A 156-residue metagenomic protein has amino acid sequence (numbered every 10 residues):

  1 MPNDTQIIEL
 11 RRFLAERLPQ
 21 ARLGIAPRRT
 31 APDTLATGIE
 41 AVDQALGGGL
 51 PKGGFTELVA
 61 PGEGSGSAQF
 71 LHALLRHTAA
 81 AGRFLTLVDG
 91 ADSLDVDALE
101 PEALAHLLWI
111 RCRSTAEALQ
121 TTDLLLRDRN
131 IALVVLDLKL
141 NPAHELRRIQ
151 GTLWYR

Functional and structural regions predicted by a protein language model:
M1-L87, A98-L104: Detector for small/aliphatic-rich hydrophobic stretches
P61, A81-H144: Conserved inter-motif catalytic segment of the P-loop NTP-binding fold
A68, T115-A116, G151: Short alpha-helix boundary/capping motifs
E145-I149: Short, solvent-exposed loop/turn segments at secondary-structure boundaries
L153-R156: Substrate-engagement module of ASCE P-loop NTPases
